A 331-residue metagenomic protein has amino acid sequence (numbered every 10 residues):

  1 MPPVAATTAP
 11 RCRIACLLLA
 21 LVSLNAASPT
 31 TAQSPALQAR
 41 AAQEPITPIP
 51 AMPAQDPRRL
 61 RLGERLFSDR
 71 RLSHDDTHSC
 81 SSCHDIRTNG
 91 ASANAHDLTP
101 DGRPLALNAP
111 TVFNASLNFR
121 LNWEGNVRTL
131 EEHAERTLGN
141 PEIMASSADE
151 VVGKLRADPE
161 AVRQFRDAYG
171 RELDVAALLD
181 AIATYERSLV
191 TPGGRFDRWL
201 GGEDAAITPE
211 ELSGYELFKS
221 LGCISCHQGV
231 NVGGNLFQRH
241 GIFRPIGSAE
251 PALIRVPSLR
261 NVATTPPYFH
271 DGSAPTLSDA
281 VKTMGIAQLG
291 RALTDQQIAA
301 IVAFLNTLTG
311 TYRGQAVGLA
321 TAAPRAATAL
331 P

Functional and structural regions predicted by a protein language model:
P2-V4, T8-R11, C16, N25-P331: Periplasmic c-type cytochrome electron-transfer domains
